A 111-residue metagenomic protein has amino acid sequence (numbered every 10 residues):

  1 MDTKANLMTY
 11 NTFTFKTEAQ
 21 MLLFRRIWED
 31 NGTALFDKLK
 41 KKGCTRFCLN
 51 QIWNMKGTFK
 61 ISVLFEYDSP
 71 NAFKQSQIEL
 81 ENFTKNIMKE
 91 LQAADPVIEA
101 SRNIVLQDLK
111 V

Functional and structural regions predicted by a protein language model:
M1-L7, N54-G57: Short, flexible turn/loop "capping" segments at secondary-structure junctions
N6-T14, S62: Active-site-flanking beta-strand signature of metal-NTP-handling nucleotidyl enzymes and homologous cyclase-like
F13-T17, S69: Beta-strand elements of well-folded, non-transmembrane domains
K16-I27: Short, surface-exposed ligand-recognition loops at beta-strand->loop->(often short) alpha-helix junctions that present
D30-R46, K56-G57, L64-I104, V111: An amphipathic, aromatic/His-enriched active-site/gating alpha helix that lines ligand/cofactor pockets
L49-W53: Short, solvent-exposed loop/turn elements at beta->coil junctions and helix N-caps that rim active or binding pockets
